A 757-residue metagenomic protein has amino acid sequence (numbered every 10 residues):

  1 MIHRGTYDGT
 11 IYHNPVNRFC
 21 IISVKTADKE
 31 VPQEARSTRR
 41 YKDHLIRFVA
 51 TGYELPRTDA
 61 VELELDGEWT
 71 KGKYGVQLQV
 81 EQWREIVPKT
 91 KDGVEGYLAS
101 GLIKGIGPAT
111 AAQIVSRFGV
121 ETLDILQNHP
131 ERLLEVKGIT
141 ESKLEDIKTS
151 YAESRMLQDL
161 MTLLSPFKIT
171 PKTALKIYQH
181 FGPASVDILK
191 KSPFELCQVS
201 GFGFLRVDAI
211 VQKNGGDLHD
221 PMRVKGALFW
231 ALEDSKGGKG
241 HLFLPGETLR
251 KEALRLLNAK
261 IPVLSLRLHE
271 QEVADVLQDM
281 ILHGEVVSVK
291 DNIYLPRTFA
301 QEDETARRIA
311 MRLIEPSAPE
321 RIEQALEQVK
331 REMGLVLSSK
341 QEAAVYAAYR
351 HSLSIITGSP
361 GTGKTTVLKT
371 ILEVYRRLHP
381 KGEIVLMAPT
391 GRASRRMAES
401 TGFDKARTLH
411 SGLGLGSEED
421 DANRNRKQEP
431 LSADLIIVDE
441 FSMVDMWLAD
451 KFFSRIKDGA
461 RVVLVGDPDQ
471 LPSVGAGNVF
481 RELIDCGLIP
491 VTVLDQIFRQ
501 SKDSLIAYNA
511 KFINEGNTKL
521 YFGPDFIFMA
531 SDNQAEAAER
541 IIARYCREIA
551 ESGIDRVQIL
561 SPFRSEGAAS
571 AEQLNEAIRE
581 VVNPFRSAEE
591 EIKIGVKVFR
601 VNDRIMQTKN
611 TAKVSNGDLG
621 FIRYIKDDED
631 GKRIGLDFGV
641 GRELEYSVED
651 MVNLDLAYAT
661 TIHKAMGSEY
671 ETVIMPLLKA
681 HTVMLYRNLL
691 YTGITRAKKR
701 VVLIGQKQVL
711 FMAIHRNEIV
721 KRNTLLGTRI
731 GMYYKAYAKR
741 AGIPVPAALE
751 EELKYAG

Functional and structural regions predicted by a protein language model:
M1-R321, G757: Accessory, non-ATPase domains that flank or precede helicase/AAA+ motor cores in DNA-metabolism machines
G334-R350: N-terminal pre-P-loop "Q-motif" helix
A348, S359, P389, P562: P-loop (Walker A) phosphate-binding loop of NTP-binding proteins
R350-I356: Pre-Walker A (Motif I) flank of P-loop NTPase domains
I355, T366, T370, V374 (+8 more regions): Conserved helicase motor core of SF1/SF2 NTP-dependent helicases
G363: Conserved glycine(s) of the Walker
P468-K613, R623-I625, Y755: Conserved helicase motor core of P-loop NTPases
D618-G757: C-terminal accessory regions
